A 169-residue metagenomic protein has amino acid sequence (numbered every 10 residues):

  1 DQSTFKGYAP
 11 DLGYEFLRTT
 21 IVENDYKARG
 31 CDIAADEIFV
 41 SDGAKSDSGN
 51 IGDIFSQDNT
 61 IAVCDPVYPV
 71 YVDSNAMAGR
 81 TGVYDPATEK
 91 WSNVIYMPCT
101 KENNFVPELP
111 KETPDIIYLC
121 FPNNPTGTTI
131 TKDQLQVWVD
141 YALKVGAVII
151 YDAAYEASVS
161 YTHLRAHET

Functional and structural regions predicted by a protein language model:
D1-D42: N-terminal small-domain helix-loop-helix segment of the aminotransferase-like
R29-C31, G52-S56: Glycine-rich helix-loop-beta junction characteristic of Rossmann-like nucleotide cofactor-binding loops
D36-E37, I54-N75: Conserved PLP-anchoring active-site segment centered on the Schiff-base-forming lysine
T81: Substrate/ligand-engaging "lid" and interaction regions
D85-Y161: Active-site phosphate-binding strand-loop segment of PLP-dependent enzymes
T162-T169: Conserved small/polar residues in nucleotide/adenosyl-binding loops
